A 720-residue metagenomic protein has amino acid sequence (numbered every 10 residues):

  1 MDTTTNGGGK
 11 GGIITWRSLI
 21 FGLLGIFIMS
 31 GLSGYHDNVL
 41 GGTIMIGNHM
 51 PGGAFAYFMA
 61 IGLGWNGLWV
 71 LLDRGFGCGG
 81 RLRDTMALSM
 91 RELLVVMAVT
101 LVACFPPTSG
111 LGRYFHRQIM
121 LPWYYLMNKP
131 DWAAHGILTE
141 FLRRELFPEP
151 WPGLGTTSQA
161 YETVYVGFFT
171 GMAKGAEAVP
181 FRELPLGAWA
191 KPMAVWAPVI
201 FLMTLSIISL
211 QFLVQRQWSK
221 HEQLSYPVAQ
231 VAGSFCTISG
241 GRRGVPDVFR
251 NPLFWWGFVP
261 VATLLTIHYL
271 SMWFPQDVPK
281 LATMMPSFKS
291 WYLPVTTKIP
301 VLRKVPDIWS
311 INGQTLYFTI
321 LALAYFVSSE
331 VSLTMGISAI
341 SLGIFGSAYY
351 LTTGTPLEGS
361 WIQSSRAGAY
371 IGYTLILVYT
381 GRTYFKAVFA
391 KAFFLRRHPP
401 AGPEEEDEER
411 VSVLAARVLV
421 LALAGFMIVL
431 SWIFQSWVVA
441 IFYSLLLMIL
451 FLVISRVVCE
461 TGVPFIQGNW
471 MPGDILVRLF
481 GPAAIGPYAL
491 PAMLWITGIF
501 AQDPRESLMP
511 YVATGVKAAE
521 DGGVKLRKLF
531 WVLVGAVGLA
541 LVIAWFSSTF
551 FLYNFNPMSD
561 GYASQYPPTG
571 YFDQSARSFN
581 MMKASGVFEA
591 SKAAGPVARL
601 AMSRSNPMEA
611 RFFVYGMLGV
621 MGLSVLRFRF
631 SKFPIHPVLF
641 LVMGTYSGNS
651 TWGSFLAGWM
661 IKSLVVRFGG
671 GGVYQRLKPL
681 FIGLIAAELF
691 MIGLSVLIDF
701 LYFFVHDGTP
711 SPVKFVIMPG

Functional and structural regions predicted by a protein language model:
D2-T3, G8-M509, I543-S591, F612-V614 (+4 more regions): Transmembrane-helix bundle segments that line or gate the permeation/cavity pathway in multi-pass membrane proteins
T237-R243, A518-K528: Secondary-structure boundary elements
L321, Q502, A513-E520, A536-A540: Contiguous, well-ordered alpha-helical segments that form the cores/surfaces of helical PPI scaffolds
G336, A590-F681, L694, F700: Catalytic alpha/beta core of large soluble enzyme barrels
F389, L508-Y511, V516-G523: Extended amphipathic alpha-helical segments enriched in small hydrophobics
L445-L446, V534-L539, I682: A glycine-rich phosphate-binding loop feature that marks nucleotide/adenosyl-phosphate handling sites
F500-D503, A518-G522, W531-V532, G619-G622 (+5 more regions): Aromatic-capped, Gly/Pro-kinked transmembrane alpha-helices
D521-V542, T549-F550: Internal alpha-helical transmembrane segments
